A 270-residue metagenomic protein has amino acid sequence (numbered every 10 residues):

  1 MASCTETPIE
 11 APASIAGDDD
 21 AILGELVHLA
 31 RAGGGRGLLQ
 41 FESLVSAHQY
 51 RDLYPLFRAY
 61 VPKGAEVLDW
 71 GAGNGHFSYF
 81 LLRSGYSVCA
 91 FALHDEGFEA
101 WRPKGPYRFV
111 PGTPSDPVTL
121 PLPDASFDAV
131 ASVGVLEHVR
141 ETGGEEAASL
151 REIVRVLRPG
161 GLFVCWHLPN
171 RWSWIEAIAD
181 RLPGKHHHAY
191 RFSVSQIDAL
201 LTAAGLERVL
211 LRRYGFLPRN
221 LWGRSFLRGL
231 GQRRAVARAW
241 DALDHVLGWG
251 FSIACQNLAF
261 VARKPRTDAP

Functional and structural regions predicted by a protein language model:
M1-P123, A129-V133, L150, C255-L258 (+1 more regions): Conserved N-terminal segment of class I S-adenosyl-L-methionine
E66, G160-L162: Short glycine-centered segments of the SAM/dcSAM-binding site in methyltransferase folds
H76, F80, H138, W174: Phosphate- and divalent-cation-binding pockets in alpha/beta enzyme and binding domains that engage nucleotide-derived
D95, L136, R171-W172: Alpha-helix N-cap/helix-start and coil->helix boundary motif
P111, R140-E152, L162-R266: S-adenosyl-L-methionine-dependent methyltransferase catalytic module, highlighting the catalytic core
A129-G143: A short SAM/SAH-binding and catalytic strip from SAM-dependent methyltransferases
